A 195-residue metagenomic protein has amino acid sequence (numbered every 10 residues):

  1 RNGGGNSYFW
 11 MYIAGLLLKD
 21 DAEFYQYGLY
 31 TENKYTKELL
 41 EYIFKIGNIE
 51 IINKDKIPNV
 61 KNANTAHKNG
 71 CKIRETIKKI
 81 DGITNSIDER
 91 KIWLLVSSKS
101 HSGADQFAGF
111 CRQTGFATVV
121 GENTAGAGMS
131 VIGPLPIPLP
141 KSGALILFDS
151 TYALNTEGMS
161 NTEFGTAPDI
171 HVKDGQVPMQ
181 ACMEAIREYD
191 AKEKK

Functional and structural regions predicted by a protein language model:
N2-K195: C-terminal "post-core" interaction segments
